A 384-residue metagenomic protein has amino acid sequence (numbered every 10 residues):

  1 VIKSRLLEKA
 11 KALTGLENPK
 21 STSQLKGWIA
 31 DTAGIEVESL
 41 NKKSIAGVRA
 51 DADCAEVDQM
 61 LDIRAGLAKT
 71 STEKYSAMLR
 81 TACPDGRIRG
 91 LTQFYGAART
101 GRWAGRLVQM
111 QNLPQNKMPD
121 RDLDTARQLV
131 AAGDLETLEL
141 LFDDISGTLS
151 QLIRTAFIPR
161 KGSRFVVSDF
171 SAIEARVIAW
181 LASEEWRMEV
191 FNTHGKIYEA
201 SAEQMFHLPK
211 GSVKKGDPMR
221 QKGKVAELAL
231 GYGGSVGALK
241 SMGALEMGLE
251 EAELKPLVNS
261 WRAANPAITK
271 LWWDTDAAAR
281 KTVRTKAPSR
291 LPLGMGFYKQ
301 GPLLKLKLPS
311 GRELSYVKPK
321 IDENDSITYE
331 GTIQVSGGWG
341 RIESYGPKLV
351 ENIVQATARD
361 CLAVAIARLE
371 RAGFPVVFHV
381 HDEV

Functional and structural regions predicted by a protein language model:
V1-L149, R164, S171-E174, V236-R312 (+1 more regions): Conserved "right-hand" nucleotidyltransferase catalytic core of DNA-directed polymerases
Y95, T155-P159, V167-S168, L306 (+1 more regions): Replace "in large, NTP-powered and nucleic-acid-processing enzymes" with "in large, NTP-powered factors and other
L149-R164, A367-R371: A short acidic-Thr-Gly-centered motif at the start of a beta-strand
I158, F165-V167, K210-K224, E330-E351: Short, conserved non-catalytic motifs in the polymerase core
E174-L208, S315-E343: Metal-dependent catalytic core segments for phosphate chemistry
K222-Y232: Short, amphipathic alpha-helical "recognition" segments used to contact nucleic acids or chromatin
P347-A367: Conserved pre-motif C helix in the palm subdomain of viral-like polymerases
C361-H381: Active-site palm subdomain of RNA-directed nucleic acid polymerases
